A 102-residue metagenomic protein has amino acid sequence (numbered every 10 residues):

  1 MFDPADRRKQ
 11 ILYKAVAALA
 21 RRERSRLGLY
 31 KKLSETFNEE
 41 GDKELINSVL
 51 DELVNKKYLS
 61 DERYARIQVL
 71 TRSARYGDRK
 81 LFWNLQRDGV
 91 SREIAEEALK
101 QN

Functional and structural regions predicted by a protein language model:
M1-N102: An alpha-helical, amphipathic repeat domain used for nucleic-acid recognition, typified by the mTERF helical solenoid
